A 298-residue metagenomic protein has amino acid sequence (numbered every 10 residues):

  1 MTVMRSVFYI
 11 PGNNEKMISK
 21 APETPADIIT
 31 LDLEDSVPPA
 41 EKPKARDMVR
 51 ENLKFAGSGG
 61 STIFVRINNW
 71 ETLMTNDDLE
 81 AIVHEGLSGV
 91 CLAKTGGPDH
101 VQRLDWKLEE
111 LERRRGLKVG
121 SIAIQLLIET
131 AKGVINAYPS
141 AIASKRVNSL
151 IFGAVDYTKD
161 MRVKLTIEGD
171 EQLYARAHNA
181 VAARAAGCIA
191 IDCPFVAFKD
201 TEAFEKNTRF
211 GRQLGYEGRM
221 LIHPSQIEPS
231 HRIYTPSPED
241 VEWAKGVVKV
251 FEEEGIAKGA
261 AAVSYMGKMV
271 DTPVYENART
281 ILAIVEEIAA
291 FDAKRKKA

Functional and structural regions predicted by a protein language model:
M1-A298: Expand to "…catalyze enediolate/carbanion chemistry for C-C bond making/breaking, isomerization, decarboxylation
